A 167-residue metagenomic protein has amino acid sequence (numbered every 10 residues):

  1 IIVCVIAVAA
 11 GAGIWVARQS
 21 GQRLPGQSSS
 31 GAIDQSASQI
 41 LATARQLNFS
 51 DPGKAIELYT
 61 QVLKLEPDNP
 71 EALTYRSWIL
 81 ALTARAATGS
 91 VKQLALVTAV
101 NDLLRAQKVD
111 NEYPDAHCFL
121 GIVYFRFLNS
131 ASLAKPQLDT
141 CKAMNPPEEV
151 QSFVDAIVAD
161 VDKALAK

Functional and structural regions predicted by a protein language model:
I33-Q61, L65, A86: Alpha-helical segment of the N-proximal tetratricopeptide repeat
A44-D51, S77, L82-G89, G121 (+2 more regions): Short coil/turn linking the two alpha-helices of tandem helical-hairpin repeats
N48-E57, A86-R105, N129-Q137: Structural signature of tandem alpha-helical TPR/SEL1-like repeats, specifically the intra-repeat loop/turn
L65, V109, A143-M144: Structural marker of alpha-solenoid helical repeat scaffolds
N69, Y113, P147-E148: Residue-level recognition of tetratricopeptide repeat
A72, A116, V150-Q151: TPR alpha-solenoid repeat register
Y75, F119, F153-I157: Canonical tetratricopeptide repeat
K135-K167: Terminal, low-structured helical/coil segments at or just beyond the last alpha-helical repeat
